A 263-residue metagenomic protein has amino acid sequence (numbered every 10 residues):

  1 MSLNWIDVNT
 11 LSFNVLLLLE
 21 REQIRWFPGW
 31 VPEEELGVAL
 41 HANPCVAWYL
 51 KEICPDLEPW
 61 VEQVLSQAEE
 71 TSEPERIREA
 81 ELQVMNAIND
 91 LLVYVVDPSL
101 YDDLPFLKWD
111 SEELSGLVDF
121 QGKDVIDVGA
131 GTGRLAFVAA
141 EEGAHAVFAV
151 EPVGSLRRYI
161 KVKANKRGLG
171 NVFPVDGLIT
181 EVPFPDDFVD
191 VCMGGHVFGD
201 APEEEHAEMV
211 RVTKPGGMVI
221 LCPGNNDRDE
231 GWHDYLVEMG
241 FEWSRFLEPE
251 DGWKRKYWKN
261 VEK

Functional and structural regions predicted by a protein language model:
M1-K108: N-terminal accessory regions of S-adenosyl-L-methionine
D103-G122: Conserved alpha-helix/loop element of class I SAM-dependent methyltransferases that forms part of the SAM/SAH-binding
G122-G131: Conserved class I S-adenosyl-L-methionine
T132-G143: Conserved SAM-binding loop of SAM-dependent methyltransferases across substrates and taxa, primarily the Class I
V153: Conserved SAM/SAH-binding beta-strand->alpha-helix loop
T180-C192: A short acidic, Gly/Pro-enriched loop at the edge of an enzyme's catalytic core that lines a small-molecule cofactor
E203-P215: A short glycine-rich, Lys/Arg-flanked "PGG" loop and its adjoining helix->strand segment in the class I
G216-G224: Conserved beta-strand signature within the Rossmann-like core of class I S-adenosyl-L-methionine
